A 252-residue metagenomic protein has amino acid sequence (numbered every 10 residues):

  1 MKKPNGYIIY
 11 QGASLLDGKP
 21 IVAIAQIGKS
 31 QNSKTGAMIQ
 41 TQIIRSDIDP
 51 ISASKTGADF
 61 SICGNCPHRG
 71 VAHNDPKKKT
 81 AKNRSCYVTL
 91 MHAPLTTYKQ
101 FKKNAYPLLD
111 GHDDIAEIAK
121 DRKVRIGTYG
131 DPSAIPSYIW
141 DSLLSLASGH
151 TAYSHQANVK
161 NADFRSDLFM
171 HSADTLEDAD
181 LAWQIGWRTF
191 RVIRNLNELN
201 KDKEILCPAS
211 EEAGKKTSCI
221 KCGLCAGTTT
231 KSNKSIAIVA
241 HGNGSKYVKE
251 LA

Functional and structural regions predicted by a protein language model:
M1-A252: Class I S-adenosyl-L-methionine
